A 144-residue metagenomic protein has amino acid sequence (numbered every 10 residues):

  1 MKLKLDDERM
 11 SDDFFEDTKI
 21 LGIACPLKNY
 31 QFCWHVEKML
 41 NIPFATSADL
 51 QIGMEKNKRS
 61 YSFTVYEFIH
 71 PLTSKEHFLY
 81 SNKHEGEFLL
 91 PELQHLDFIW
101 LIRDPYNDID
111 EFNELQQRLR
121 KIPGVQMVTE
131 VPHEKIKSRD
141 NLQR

Functional and structural regions predicted by a protein language model:
M1-R9, H77-H84: Short N-terminal or domain-adjacent regulatory/targeting segments
L3-D6, D17, I42: Phospho-regulated, Ser/Thr/Pro-rich intrinsically disordered or coiled-coil terminal scaffolds of eukaryotic
R9-F14, F88-E92: Short boundary motifs at domain starts and secondary-structure transition points
M10-N29: Terminal, regulation- and interaction-focused segments at domain boundaries
C25-H70: Short, well-structured hydrophobic secondary-structure segments
A45, D49-K56, T73, L79-E87 (+2 more regions): Acidic, serine/threonine-rich, charge-biased low-complexity segments in large eukaryotic scaffold/adaptor proteins
F68-R120: Amphipathic protein-protein interaction modules
F98, N107-R144: Glycine-rich, aromatic-bearing surface loops/beta-hairpins
